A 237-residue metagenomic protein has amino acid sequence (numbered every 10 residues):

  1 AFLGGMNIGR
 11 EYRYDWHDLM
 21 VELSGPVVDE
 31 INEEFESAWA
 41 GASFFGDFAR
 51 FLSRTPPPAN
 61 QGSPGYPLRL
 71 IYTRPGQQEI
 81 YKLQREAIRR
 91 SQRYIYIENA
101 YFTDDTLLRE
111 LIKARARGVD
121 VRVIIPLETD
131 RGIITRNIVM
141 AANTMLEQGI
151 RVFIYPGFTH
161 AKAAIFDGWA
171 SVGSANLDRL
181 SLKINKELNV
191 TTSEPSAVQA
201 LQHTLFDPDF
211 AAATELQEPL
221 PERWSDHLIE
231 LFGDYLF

Functional and structural regions predicted by a protein language model:
A1-F237: Charged, low-complexity intrinsically disordered terminal segments
